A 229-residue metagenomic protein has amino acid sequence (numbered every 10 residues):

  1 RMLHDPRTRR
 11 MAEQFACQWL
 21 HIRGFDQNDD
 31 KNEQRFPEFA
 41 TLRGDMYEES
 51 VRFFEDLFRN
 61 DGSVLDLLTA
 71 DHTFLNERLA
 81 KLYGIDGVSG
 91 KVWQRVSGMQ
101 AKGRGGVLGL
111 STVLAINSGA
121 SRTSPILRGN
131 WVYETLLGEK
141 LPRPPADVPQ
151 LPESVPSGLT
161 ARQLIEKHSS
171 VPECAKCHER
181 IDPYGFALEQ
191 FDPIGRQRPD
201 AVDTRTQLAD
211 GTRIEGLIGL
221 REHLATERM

Functional and structural regions predicted by a protein language model:
R1-W131, P142: A cross-family structural signal marking well-folded subdomains
E77-A80, R95-E227: Sequence context surrounding c-type heme c attachment/ligation sites in exported
